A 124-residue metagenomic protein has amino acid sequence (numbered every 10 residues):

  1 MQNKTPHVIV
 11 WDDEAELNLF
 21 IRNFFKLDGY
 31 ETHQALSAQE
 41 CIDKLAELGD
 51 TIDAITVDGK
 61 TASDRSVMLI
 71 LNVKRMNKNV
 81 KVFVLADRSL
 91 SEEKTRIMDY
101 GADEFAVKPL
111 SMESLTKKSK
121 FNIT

Functional and structural regions predicted by a protein language model:
W11-E14, K108: Acidic di-acidic motifs
A15-Q34: Two-component/phosphorelay signaling modules centered on CheY-like receiver
Q34-A54: Acidic, metal-coordinating helix/loop segments flanking the phosphotransfer/catalytic sites of two-component signaling
A46-D50, V73-N79, Y100: Conserved phosphotransfer cores of two-component systems
I52, T56-V73, E93: Conserved phosphotransfer microenvironments
M68, R88-A106: Alpha4 helix (beta4-alpha4-beta5 surface) of REC/receiver domains from two-component response regulators
E92, L110-S119: C-terminal output helix
